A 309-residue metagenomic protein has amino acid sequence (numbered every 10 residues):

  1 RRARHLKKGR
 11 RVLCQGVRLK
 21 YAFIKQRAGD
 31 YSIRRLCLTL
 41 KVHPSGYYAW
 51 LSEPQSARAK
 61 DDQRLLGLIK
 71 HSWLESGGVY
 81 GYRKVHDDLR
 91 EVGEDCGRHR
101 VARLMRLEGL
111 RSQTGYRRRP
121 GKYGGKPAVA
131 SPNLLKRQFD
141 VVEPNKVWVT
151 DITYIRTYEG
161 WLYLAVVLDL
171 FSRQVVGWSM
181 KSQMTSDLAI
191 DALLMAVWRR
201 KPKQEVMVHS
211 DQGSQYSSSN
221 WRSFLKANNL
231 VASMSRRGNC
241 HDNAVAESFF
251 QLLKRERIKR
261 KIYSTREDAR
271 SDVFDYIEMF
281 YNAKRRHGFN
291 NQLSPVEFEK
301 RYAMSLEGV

Functional and structural regions predicted by a protein language model:
R1-V309: Charged DNA-binding/catalytic regions of mobile-element recombinases
